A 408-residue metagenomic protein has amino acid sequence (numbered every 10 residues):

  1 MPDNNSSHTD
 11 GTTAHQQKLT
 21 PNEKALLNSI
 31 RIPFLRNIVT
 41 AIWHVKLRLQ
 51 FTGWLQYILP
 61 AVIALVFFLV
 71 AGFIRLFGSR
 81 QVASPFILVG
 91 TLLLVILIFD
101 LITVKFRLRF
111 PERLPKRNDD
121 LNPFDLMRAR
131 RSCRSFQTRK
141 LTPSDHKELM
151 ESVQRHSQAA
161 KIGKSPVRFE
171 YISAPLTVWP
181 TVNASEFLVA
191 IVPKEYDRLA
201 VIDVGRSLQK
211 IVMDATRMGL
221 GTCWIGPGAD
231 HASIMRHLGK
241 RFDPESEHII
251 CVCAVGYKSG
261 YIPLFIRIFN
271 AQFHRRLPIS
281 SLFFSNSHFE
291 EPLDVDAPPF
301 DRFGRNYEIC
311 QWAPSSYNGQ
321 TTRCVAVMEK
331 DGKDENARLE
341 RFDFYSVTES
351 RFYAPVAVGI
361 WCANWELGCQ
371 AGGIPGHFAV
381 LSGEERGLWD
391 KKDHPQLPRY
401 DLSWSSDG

Functional and structural regions predicted by a protein language model:
P2-G408: Acidic, surface-exposed loops and disordered segments
